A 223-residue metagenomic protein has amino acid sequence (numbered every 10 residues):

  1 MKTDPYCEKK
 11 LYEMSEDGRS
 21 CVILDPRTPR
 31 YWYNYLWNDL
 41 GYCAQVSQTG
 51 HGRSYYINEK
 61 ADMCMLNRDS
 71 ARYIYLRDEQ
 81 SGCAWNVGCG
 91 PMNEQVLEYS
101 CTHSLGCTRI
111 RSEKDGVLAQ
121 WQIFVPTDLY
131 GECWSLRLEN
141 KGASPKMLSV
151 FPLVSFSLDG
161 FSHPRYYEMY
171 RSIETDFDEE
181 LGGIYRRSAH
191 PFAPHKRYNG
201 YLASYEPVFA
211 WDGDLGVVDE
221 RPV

Functional and structural regions predicted by a protein language model:
M1-V223: Anionic coordination/interaction segments
